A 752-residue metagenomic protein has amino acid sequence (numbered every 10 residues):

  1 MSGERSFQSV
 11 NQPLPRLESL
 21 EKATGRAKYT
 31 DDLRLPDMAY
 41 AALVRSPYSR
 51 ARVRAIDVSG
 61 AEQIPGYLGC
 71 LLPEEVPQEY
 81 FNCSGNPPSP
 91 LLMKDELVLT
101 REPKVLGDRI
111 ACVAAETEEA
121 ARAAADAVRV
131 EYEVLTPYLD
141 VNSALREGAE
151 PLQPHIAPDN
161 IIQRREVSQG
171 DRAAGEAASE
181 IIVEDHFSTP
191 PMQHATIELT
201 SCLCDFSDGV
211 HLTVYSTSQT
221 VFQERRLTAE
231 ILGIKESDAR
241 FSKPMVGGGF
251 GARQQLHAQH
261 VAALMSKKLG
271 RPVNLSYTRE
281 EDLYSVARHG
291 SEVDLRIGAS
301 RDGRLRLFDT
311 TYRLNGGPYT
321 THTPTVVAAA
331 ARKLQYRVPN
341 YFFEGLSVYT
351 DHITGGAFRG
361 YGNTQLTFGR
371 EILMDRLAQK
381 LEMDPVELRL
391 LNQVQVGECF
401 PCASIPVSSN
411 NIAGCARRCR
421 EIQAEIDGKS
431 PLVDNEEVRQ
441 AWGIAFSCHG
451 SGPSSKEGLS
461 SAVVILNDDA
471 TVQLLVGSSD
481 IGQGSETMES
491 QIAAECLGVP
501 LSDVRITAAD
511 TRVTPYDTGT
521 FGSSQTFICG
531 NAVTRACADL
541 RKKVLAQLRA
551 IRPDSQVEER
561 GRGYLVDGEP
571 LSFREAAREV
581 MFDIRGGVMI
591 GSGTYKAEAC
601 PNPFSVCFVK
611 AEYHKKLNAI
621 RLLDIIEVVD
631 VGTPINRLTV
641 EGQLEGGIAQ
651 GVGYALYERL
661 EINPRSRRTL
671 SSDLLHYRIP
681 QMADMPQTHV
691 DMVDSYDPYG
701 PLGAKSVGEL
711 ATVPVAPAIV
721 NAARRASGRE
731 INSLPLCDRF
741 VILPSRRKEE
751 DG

Functional and structural regions predicted by a protein language model:
M1-P158, Y613: Flexible, low-hydrophobicity surface segments
Q12, E18-T24, N86-P88, P158-C202 (+3 more regions): Glycine-rich loop/linker segments at domain edges
L17-E21, D126-L139, Q219, R226 (+5 more regions): Extended active-site and interfacial segments that coordinate phosphate-rich ligands in large catalytic machineries
I64, P73-E74, G233-R240, K268-V273 (+3 more regions): C-terminal catalytic domains of large/alpha subunits in multi-subunit enzymes
Y80-G85, A124-A127, A195, S216 (+10 more regions): Short acidic, glycine/serine/threonine-rich loops at helix termini
R109, E116-T117, R271-G317, N531-R562: Phosphate/diphosphate-binding loops
A149-L232, V394-T471, L670-Q681, Q687-D691: Helix-loop-helix junctions that connect adjacent transmembrane helices in secondary transporters/permeases, recognized
R226, P244, G249-G270, N274-Y277 (+1 more regions): Thiamine diphosphate
